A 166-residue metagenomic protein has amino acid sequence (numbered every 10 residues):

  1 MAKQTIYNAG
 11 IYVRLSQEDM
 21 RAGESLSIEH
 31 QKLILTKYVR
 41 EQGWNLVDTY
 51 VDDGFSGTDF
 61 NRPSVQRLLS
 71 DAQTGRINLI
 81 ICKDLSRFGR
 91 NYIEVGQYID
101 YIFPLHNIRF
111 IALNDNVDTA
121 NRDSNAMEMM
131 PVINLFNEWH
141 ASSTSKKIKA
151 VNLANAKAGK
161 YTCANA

Functional and structural regions predicted by a protein language model:
M1-A154: Short, structured surface patches at the beginning of a domain
K157: Rossmann-like NAD(P)H-binding beta-loop-alpha module
K160: N-terminal cationic and glycine-rich segments that engage phosphates or anionic surfaces
C163-A166: Short, intrinsically disordered, charge-balanced linker/junction segments flanking boundaries in proteins
